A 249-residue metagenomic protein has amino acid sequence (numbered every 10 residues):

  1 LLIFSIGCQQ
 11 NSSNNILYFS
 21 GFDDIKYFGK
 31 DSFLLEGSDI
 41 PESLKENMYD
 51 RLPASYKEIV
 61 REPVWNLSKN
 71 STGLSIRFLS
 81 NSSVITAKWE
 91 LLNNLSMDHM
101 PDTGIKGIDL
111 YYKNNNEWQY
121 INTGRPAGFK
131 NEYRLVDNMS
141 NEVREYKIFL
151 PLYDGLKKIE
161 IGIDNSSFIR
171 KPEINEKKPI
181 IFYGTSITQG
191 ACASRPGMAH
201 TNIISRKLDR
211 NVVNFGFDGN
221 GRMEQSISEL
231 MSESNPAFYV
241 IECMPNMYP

Functional and structural regions predicted by a protein language model:
I3-P179: N-terminal secretory targeting modules
L79, P101, N138-S140, Y146-G221 (+1 more regions): Serine-esterase "nucleophile elbow" of acetyl-processing enzymes
L91, G184-I187, C243-P245: Short, histidine-centered active-site or binding-site loop motifs used for metal coordination, general acid-base
S96-D98, Q189-C192, Y248-P249: A generic structural signal for short coil/turn motifs at secondary-structure boundaries
N116-W118, T188, N220, M247: Surface-exposed, flexible loop/turn segments at secondary-structure boundaries
S228-L230, S234-P249: C-terminal amphipathic alpha-helical segment
